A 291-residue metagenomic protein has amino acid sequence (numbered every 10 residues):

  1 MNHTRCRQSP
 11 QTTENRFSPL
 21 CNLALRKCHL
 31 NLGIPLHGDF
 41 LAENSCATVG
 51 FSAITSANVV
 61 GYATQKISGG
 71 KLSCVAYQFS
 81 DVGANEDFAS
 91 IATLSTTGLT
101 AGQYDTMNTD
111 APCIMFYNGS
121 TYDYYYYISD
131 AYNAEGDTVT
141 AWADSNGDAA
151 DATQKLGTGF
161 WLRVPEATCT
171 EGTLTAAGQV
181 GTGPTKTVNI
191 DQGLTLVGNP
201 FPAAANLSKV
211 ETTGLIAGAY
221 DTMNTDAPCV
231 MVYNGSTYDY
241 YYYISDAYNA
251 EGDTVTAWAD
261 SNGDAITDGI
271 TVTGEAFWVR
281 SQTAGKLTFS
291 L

Functional and structural regions predicted by a protein language model:
H3, R7-Q11, H29, H37: Low-complexity, intrinsically disordered or signal/transmembrane-proximal segments
T13, N22-R26, G33, G38: Periodic, rod-like helical contexts
C46-T106, N118, D148-T225, T271-L291: A short, polar beta-strand/turn micro-motif
I114-F116, Y125, L162, V230-V232 (+2 more regions): Fold-core signature of tandem repeat domains
T121-L156, Y238-T273: A cross-kingdom feature marking solvent-exposed beta-strand/loop segments within repeated, beta-rich binding/scaffold
